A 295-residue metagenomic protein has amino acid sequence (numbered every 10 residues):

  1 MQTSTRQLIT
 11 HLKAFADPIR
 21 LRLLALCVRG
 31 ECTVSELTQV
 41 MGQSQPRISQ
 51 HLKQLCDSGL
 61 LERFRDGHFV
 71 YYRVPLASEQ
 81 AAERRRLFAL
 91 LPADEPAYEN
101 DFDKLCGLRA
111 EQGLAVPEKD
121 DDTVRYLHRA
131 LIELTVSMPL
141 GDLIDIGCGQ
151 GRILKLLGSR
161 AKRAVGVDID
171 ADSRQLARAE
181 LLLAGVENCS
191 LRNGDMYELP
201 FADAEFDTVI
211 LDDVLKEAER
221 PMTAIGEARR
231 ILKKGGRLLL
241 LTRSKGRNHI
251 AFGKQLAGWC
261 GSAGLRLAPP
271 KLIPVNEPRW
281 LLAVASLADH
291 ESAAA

Functional and structural regions predicted by a protein language model:
A82-R125: Amphipathic alpha-helical dimerization/coiled-coil segments that flank or bridge DNA-binding/regulatory modules
D122-G141: Conserved alpha-helix/loop element of class I SAM-dependent methyltransferases that forms part of the SAM/SAH-binding
P139-G149: Conserved class I S-adenosyl-L-methionine
R152, R160-E198: Class I SAM-dependent methyltransferase SAM/SAH-binding core
Y197-V209: A short acidic, Gly/Pro-enriched loop at the edge of an enzyme's catalytic core that lines a small-molecule cofactor
M222-K234: A short glycine-rich, Lys/Arg-flanked "PGG" loop and its adjoining helix->strand segment in the class I
G236-R243: Conserved beta-strand signature within the Rossmann-like core of class I S-adenosyl-L-methionine
H249-A263: Short alpha-helix
